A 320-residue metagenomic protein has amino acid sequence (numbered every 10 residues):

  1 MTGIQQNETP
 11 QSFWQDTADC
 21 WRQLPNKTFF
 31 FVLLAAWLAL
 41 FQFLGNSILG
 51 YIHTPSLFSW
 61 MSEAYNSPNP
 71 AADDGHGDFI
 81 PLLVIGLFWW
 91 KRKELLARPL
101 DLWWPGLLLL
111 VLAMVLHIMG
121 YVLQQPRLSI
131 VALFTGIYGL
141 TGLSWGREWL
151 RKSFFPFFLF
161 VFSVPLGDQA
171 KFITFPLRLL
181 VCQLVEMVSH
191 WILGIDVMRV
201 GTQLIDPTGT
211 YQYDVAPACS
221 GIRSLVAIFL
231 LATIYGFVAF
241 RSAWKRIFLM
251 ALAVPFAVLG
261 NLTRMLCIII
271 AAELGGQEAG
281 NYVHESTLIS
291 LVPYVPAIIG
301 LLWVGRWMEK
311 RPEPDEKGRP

Functional and structural regions predicted by a protein language model:
T2-P320: Hydrophobic N-terminal alpha-helices or hydrophobic patches in metabolic proteins across all domains of life
